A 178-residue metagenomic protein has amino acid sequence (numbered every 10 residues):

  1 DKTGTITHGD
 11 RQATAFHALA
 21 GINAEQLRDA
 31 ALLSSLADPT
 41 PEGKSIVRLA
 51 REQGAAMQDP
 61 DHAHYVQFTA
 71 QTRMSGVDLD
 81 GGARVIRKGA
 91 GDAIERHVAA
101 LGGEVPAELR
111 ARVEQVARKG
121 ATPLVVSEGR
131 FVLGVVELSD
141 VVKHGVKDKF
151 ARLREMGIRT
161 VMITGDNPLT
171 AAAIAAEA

Functional and structural regions predicted by a protein language model:
T3-T5, R11-A178: Cytosolic catalytic headpiece
